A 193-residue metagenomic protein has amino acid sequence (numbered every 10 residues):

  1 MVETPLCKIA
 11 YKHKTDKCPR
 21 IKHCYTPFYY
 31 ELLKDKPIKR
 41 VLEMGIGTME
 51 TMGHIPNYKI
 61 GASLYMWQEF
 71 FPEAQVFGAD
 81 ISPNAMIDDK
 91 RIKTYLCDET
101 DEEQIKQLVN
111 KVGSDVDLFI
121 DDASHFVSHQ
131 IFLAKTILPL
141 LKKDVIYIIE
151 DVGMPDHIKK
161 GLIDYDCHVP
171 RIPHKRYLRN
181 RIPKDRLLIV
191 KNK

Functional and structural regions predicted by a protein language model:
M1-I149, G153-K193: A short alpha-helical cap/connector motif
